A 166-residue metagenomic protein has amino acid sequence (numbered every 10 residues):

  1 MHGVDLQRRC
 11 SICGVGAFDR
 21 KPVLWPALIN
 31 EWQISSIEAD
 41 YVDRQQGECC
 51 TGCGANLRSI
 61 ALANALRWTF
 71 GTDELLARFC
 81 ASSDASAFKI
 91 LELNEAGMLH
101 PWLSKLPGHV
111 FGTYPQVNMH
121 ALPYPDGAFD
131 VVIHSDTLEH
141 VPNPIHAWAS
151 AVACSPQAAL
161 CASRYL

Functional and structural regions predicted by a protein language model:
G3-S83: N-terminal juxtadomain amphipathic helix that follows a signal peptide/anchor or precedes a small N-terminal auxiliary
A81-L166: Conserved SAM-binding loop
